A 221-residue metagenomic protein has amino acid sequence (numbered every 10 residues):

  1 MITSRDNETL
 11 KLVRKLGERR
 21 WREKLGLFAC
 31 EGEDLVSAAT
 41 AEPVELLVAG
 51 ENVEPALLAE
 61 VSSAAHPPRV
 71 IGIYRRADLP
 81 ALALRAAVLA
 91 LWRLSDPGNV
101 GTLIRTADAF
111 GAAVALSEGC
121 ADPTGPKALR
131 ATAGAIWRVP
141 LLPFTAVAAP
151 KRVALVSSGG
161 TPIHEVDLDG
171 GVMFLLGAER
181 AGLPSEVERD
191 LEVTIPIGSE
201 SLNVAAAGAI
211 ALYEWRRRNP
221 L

Functional and structural regions predicted by a protein language model:
M1-V100, E118-G119, T145, R216: Arg/Lys-rich RNA-binding interfaces used to dock onto structured RNA substrates
K24-L27, V44-L46, A113-V114, V139 (+2 more regions): Short active-site oxyanion
C30, P97-G101, G198-A206: Short, conserved micro-motifs enriched in small and acidic residues
A39-T40, V100, G125-P126, I163-E165 (+1 more regions): Short glycine-/acidic-enriched loop or helix-start segments at secondary-structure transitions that form or flank
L47, V53, A115, L142 (+2 more regions): Hydrophobic/aromatic beta-strand patches that form the interior of the parallel beta-sheet core in alpha/beta enzyme
G72, T106-A112, C120-W137, P184-L221: Structured adenosyl-cofactor binding patch, chiefly the S-adenosyl-L-methionine
D78-G160: RNA substrate-binding interface of SAM-dependent RNA methyltransferases
L155-E200, V204: Active-site/ligand-binding-proximal alpha/beta "capping" segment
